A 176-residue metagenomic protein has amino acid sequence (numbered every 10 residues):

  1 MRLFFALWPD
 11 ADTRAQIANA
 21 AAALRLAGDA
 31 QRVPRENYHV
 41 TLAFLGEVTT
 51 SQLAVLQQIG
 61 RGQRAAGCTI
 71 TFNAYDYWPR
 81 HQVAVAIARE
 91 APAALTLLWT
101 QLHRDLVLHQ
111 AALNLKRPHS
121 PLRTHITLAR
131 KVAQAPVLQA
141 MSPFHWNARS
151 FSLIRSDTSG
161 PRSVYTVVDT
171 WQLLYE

Functional and structural regions predicted by a protein language model:
M1-E176: Histidine-dependent nucleotide/RNA phosphoesterase domain, centered on the 2H-phosphoesterase fold with its duplicated
